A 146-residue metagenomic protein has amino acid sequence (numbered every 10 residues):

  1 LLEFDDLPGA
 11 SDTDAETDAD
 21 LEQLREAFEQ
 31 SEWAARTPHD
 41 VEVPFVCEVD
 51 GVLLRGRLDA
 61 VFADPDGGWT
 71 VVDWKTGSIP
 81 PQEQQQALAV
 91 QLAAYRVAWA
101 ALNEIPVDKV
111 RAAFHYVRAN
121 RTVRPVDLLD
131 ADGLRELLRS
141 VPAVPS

Functional and structural regions predicted by a protein language model:
L1-S146: Structural signature of nuclease core domains in nucleic-acid processing machines
